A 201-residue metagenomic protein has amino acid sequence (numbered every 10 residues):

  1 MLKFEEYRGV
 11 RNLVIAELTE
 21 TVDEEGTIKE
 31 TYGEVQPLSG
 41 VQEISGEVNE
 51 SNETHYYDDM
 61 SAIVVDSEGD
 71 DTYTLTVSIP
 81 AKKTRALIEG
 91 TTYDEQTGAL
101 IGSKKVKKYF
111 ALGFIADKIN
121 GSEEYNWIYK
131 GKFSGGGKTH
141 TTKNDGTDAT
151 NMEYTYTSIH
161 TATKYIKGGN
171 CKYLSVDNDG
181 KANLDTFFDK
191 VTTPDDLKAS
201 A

Functional and structural regions predicted by a protein language model:
M1-Q42, S200-A201: Polar/acidic, low-complexity leader/linker segments enriched in S/T/G and N/D
N49-V64: Short, solvent-exposed beta-alpha or beta-beta edge segments that form flexible loop/patches at the rim of ligand
M60-R85, D148-T161: Oligomerization/assembly interface segments of phage tail-like spikes and tubes
V77-A81, A116-N120, K132-G135, S158-A162: Beta-strand elements of well-folded, non-transmembrane domains
A81-S103: Charged, amphipathic alpha-helical segments
G98-K107, A111, M152-S158: Residue microenvironments linked to proteolytic maturation and disulfide-stabilized extracellular modules
S103-G136: Short helix-loop boundary/capping segments
F133-A201: Mixed-charge, glycine-accented linear interaction segment located at domain edges/termini
